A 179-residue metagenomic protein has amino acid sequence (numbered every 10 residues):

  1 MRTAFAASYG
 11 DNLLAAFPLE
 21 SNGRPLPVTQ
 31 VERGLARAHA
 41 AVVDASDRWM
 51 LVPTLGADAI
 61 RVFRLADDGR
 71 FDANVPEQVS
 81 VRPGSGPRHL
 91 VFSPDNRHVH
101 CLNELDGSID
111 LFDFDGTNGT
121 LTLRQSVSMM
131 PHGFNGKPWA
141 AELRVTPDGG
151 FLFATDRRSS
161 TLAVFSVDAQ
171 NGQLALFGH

Functional and structural regions predicted by a protein language model:
M1-A45: Asp-box/WD-like beta-propeller blade repeats and closely related beta-sheet repeat scaffolds
M1-T3, R33-W49, V81-H98, M129-G150: Beta-rich, blade/repeat-based domains predominating in secreted/periplasmic proteins but also intracellular
A6-Y9, D44, V52-L55, S93 (+2 more regions): Conserved beta-strand positions in repeat-built beta-propeller and related beta-rich domains
Y9-D11, L19, L55, L65 (+4 more regions): Short loop/turn segments immediately following the C-termini of beta-strands
N12-L14, D58-I60, G107-I109, S160-L162: Structural signal for beta-propeller blades
F17-R24, F63-F71, F112-L121, F165-L174: Short loop/turn segments immediately following beta-strands, especially the blade-tip and inter-blade linker loops
P27-E32, N74-V81, Q125-G133, A175-H179: A short beta-strand motif characteristic of beta-propeller blades
P138-H179: Loop/turn-rich, solvent-exposed surfaces of beta-rich toroidal or solenoidal domains
